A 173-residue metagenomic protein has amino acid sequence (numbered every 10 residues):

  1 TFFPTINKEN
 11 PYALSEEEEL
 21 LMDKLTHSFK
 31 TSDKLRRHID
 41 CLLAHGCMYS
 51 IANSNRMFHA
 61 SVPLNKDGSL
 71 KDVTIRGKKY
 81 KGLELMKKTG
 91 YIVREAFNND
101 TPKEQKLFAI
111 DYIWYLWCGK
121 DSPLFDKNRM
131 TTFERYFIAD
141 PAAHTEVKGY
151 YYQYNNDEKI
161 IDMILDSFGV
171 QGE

Functional and structural regions predicted by a protein language model:
T1-E173: Feature recognizes metal-dependent phosphohydrolase scaffolds
